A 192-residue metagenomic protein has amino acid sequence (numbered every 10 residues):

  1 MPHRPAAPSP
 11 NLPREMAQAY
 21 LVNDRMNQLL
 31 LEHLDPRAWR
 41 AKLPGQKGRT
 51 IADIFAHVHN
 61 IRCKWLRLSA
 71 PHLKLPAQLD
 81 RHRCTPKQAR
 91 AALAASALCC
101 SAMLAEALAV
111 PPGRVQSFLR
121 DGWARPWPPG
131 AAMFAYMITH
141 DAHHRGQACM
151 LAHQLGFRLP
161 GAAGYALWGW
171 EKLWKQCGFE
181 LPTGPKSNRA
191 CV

Functional and structural regions predicted by a protein language model:
M1-L12: Short, contiguous pre-domain boundary segments
P2-H3, A17-L31, A38-R81, F118-S187 (+1 more regions): Short, contiguous alpha-helical
P8, A19-N23, A92-S96: Soluble or luminal CAZymes and related metallo-dependent hydrolases
P10-A17, P86-R90, F134-I138: Active-site rim elements
P10-E15, G48-V58, C99-A107: Short, mixed-charge, low-aromatic patches
L34-A38, E106-A109: Short, solvent-exposed, charged loop/turn and helix-capping segments that join or cap alpha-helices on peripheral
R67-A109: Helix-adjacent hinge/juxtasegments
E106-W123: Acidic catalytic patch
